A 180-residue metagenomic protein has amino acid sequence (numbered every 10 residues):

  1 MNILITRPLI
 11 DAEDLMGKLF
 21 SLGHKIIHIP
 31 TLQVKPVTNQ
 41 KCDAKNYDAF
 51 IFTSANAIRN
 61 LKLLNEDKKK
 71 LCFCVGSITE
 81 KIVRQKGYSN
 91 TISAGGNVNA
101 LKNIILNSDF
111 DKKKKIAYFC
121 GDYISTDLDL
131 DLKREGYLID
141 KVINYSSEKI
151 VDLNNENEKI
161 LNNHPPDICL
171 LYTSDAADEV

Functional and structural regions predicted by a protein language model:
M1-S174: Signature of uroporphyrinogen-III synthase
D175-V180: A short, hydrophobic C-terminal helix/tail in secreted or cell-surface proteins
